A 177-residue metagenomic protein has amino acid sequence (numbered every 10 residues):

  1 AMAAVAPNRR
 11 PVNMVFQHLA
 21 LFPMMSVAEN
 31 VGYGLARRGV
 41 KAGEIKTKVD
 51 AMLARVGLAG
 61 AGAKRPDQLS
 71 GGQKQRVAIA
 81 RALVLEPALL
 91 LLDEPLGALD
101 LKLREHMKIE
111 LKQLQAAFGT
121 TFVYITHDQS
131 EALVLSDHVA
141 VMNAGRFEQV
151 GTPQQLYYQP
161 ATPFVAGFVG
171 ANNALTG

Functional and structural regions predicted by a protein language model:
P7, P11-N13, Q17, L21-G167: ABC ATPase nucleotide-binding domains
G170-G177: ABC ATPase nucleotide-binding domains
